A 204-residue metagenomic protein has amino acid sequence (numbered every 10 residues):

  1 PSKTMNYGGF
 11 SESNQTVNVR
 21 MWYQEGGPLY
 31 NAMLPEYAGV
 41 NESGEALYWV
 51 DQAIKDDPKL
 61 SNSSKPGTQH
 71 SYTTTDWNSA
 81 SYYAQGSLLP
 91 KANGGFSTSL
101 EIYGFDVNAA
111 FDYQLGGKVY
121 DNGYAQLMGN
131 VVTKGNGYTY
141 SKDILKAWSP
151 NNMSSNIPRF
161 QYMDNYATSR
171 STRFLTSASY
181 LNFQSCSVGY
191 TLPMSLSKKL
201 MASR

Functional and structural regions predicted by a protein language model:
P1, L100, A109-Y113, R204: Transmembrane beta-barrel strands of outer-membrane/channel proteins
P1-K3, L89-G94, Y113-L115, L181-Q184: Transmembrane beta-barrel architecture of outer-membrane proteins
P1-S87: Conserved small-residue
V17-V19, G26, A80, Q85-G95 (+2 more regions): C-terminal extracellular loops and terminal segments of Gram-negative outer membrane beta-barrel proteins
E36, S97-S99, S187-T191: Outer-membrane beta-barrel architecture
A92-G94, Y103-F105, S179, A202-R204: Outer-envelope beta-barrel architecture signal
G104-A109, S195-L196: Repeated loop/turn-to-beta-strand initiation elements of outer-membrane beta-barrel proteins
Q114-A202: Extracytoplasmic gating/loop element in the C-terminal half of outer-membrane beta-barrel translocons and assembly
